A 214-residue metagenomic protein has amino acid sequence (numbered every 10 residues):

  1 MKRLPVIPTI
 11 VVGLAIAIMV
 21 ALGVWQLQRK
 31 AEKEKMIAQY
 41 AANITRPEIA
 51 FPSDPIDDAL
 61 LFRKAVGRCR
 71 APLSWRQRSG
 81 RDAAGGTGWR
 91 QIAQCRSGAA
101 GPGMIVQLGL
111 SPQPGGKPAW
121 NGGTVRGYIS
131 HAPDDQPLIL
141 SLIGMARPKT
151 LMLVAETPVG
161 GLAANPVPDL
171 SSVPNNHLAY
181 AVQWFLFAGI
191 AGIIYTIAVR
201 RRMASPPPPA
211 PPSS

Functional and structural regions predicted by a protein language model:
M1-S214: Surface-exposed, charge/polar-rich loops and edge strands
